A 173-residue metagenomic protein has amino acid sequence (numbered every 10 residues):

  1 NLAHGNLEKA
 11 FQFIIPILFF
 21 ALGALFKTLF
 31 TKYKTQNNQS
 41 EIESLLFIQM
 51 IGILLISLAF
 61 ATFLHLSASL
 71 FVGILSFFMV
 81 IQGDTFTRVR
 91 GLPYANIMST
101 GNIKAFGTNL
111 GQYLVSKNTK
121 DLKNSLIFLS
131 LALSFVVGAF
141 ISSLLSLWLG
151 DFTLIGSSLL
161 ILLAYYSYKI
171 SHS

Functional and structural regions predicted by a protein language model:
N1-S173: Alpha-helical transmembrane segments of multi-pass membrane proteins
